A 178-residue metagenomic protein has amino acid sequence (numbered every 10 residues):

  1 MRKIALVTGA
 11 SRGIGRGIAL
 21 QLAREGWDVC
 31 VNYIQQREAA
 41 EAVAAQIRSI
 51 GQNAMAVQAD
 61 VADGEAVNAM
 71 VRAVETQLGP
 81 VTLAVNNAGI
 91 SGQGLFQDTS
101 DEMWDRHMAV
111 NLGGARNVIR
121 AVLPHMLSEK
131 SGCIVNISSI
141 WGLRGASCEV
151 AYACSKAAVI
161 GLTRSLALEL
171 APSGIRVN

Functional and structural regions predicted by a protein language model:
S11-R12: Conserved glycine-rich cofactor-binding loop
R37, Q58-M70, D101: The beta1-alpha1 cofactor-binding region of Rossmann-like NAD(H)/NADP(H)-dependent oxidoreductases
L95-F96, S100-M108: Substrate-binding pocket helix/loop in short-chain dehydrogenase/reductase
Q97, R144-V150, P172-S173: Active-site loop immediately N-terminal to the catalytic Tyr-X3-Lys motif of short-chain dehydrogenase/reductase
I119, S155, T163: Active-site helix of classical SDR
P124, L168-P172: Alpha-helical segment proximal to the catalytic Tyr-Lys
S139: Residue(s) in the substrate-gating loop at a strand-loop-helix junction that position the organic substrate next
